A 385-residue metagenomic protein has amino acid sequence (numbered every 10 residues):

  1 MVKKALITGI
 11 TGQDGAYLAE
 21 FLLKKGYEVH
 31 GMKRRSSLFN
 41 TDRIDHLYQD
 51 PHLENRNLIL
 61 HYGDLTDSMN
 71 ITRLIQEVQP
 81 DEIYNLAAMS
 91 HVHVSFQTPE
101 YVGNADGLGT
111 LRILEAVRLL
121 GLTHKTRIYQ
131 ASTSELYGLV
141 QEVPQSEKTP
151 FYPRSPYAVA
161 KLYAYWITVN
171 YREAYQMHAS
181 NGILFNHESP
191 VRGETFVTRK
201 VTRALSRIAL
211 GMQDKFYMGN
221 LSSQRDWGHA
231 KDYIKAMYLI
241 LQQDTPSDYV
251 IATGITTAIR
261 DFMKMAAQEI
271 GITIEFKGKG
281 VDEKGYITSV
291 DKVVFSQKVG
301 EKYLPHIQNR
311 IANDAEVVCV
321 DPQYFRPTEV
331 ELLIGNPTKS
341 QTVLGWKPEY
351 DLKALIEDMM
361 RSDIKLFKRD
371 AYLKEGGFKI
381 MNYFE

Functional and structural regions predicted by a protein language model:
M1-S189, K231, M237, L241 (+6 more regions): N-terminal Rossmann-like NAD(P)+-binding domain of SDR-like oxidoreductases, especially those catalyzing
K4, K215, P246-D248: Residue-level preference for the first positions of well-ordered beta-strands
L38, W227, T256, C319 (+2 more regions): Short aromatic/basic micro-patch
R43, V140-P144, R154-P156, L162 (+5 more regions): NAD(P)-dependent short-chain dehydrogenase/reductase
I44, A230, S289-G345, K365-L366: Conserved C-terminal active-site "lid" loop/helix of NAD(P)H-dependent oxidoreductases that clamps the redox cofactor
Y217-G219, V250-A252, C319-D321: Solvent-exposed beta-strand sheet faces enriched in polar/charged residues
Y233, M237, I251, F262 (+2 more regions): Non-catalytic, hydrophobic alpha-helical segments
Q243-P246, D321-P322: C-terminal lobe/hinge of AMP-binding adenylation domains
